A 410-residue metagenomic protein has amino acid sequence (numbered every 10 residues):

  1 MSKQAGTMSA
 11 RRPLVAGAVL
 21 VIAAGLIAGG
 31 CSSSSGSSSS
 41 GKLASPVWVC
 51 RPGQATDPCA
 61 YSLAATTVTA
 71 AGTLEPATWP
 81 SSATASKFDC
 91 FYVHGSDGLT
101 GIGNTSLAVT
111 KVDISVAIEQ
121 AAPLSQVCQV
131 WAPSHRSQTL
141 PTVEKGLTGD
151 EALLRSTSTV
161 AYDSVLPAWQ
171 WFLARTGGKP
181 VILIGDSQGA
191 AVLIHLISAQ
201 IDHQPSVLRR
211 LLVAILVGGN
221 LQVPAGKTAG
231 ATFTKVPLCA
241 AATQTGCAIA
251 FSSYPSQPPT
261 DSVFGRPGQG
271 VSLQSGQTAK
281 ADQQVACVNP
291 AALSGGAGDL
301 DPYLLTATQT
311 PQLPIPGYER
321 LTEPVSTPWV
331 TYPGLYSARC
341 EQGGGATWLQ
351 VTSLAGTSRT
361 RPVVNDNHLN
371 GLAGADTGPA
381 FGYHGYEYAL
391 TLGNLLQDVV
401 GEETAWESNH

Functional and structural regions predicted by a protein language model:
S2-A18: Bacterial N-terminal signal peptides that target proteins for export
G17-A28: Bacterial N-terminal signal peptides
I27-K42: C-terminal region of N-terminal signal peptides and the immediate post-cleavage residues of exported proteins
S39-T78: Basic, amphipathic N-terminal segments that precede the first structured/catalytic domain
P46, P52-A55, S82-S86, Y92-P180 (+1 more regions): Active-site catalytic motif of lipid deacylating hydrolases and related acyltransferases
V93-S96, S134-Q138, D186-S187, L216-N220 (+1 more regions): Active-site-proximal beta-strand/loop segments in catalytic clefts of secreted hydrolases
T159-G177, S198-G374, G382-E387, L392 (+2 more regions): Surface cap/lid and interfacial helix-loop subdomains adjacent to catalytic sites that gate substrate access
G185-G189, L193: Gly/Ala-rich beta-loop-alpha elbow adjacent to hydrolase catalytic centers
